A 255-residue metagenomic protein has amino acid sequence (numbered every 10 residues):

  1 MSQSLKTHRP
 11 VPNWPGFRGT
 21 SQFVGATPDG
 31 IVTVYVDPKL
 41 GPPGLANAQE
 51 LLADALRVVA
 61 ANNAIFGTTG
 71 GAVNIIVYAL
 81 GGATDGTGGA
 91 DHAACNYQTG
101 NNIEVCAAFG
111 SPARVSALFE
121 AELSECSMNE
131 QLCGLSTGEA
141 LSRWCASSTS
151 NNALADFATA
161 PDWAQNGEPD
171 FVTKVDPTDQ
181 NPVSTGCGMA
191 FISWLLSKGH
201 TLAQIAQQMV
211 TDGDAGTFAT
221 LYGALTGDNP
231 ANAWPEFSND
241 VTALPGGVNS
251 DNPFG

Functional and structural regions predicted by a protein language model:
M1-L123, S127-G134, G138, C145 (+1 more regions): Zn2+-dependent metallopeptidase catalytic core
A55, L135-G138, S184-G188, D214 (+2 more regions): Active-site-proximal structural scaffolding
A64, T69-A72, S150-A158, L196-Q204: Structural helix-adjacent loops and short alpha-helical linkers that scaffold large soluble proteins
A83-G89, T149-A155, A215-A219: Secretory-pathway/luminal and periplasmic proteins that interact with or process carbohydrate-rich
Q131-P182: Post-HExxH zinc-binding segment in Zn-dependent metallohydrolases
V172-P182, S193, A206-Q208, Y222: Active-site rim elements
S184-T217: Contiguous mid-protein beta-loop-alpha structural module that forms a pocket-lining wall or clamp of enzyme active
D214-G255: Beta/coil-rich, acidic/histidine-enriched accessory regions frequently appended to metallopeptidases
